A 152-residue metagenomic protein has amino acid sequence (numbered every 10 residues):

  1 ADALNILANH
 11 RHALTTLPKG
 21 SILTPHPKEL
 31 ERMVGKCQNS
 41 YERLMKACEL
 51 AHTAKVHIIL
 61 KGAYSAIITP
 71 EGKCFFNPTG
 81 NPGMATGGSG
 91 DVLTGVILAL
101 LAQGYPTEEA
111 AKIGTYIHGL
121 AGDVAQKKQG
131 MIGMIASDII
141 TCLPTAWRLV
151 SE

Functional and structural regions predicted by a protein language model:
A1-T79: Glycine-rich phosphate/dinucleotide-binding loop and adjoining beta-alpha-beta core of small-molecule
K19, G72, G104-Y105, Q129 (+2 more regions): N-terminal loops that bind phosphate or other acidic moieties and the adjacent beta-alpha structural core
P27, F75-N77, T94, G119-G122: Short acidic (Asp/Glu) and glycine-rich catalytic loops that position anionic groups and cofactors
R43-H52, T107-A121, A136-P144: Short, well-structured alpha-helical segments that form the helix of a local strand-helix-strand
G80-I97, T107, I132: Short glycine/threonine-rich catalytic loop with a Thr-x-Gly-x-Asp
G95-Q103, Y116-V124, T145: Short glycine/serine- and small hydrophobic-enriched flexible loop segments
G122-E152: Charged C-terminal helix
